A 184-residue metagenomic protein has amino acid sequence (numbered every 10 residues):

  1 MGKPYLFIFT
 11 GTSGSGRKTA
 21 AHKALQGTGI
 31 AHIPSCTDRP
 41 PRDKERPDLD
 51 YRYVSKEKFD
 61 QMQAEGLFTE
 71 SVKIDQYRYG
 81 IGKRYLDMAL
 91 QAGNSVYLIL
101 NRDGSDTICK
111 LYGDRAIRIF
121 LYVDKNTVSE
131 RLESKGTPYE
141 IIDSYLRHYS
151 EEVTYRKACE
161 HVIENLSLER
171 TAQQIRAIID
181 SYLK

Functional and structural regions predicted by a protein language model:
G2-L6: Pre-Walker A (Motif I) flank of P-loop NTPase domains
F9: Hydrophobic anchor at the beta1->P-loop junction of P-loop NTPases
T12: P-loop (Walker A) phosphate-binding loop of NTP-binding proteins
R17-K18: Walker A/P-loop
Q26-P34: Post-Walker A helix-loop "phosphate-sensing" segment adjacent to the P-loop in P-loop NTPases
T37-V96, R102-G104: ATP-dependent small-molecule kinase phosphotransfer cores that center on conserved nucleotide phosphate-binding segments
Y97-N101, L111-E133: Conserved phosphate-donor/acceptor-positioning beta-strand/loop module used by diverse small-molecule
T137-D180: Small-molecule kinase domains that catalyze NTP-dependent phosphoryl transfer to phosphate-bearing small molecules
